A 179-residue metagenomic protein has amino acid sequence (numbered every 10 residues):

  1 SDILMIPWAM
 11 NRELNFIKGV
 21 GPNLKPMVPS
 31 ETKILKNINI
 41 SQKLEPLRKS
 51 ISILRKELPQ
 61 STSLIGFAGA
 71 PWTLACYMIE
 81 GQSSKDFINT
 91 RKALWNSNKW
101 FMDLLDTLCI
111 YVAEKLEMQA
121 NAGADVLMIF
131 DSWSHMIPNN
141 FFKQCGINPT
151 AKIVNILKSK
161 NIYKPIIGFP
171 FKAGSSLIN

Functional and structural regions predicted by a protein language model:
S1-I3: Segments that shape or occlude catalytic/ligand-binding pockets
M5-V20: Glycine-rich loop at the start of a catalytic domain that most often binds anionic cofactors/ligands
V20-E57: A gly/proline- and charged-residue-enriched helix-loop-helix capping module
K43-N179: Active-site loop segments of alpha/beta catalytic cores
